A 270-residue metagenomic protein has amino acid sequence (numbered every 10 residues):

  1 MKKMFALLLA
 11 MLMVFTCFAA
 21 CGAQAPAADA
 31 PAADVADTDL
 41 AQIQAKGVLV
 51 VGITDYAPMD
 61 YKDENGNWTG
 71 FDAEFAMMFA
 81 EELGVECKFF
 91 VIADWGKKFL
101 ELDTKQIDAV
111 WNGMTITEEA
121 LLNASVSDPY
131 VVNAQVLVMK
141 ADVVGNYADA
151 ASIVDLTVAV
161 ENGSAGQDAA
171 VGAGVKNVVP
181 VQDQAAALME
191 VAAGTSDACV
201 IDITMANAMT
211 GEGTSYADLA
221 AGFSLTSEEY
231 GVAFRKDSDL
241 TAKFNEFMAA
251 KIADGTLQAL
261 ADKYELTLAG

Functional and structural regions predicted by a protein language model:
M1-K46, A269-G270: Short, low-complexity disordered leader/linker segments with a strong preference for bacterial N-terminal type II
P31-N112: Extracytoplasmic small-molecule ligand-binding "clamshell" domains of the periplasmic binding protein/Venus flytrap
A32-D34, A165-Q182, A217-S224, K243-G270: Ligand-binding clefts/hinges and TM-proximal coupling segments of bilobed small-molecule sensing domains
A73-E82, A141, N162-S164, E229-L268: Extended ligand-binding regions for polar small-molecule ligands
M77, E81, E86-S152, D218: Acidic, polar ligand-binding/catalytic clefts
F89-L100, G145, N162-A165, V179-A193 (+1 more regions): Short helix-initiation/N-cap motifs at beta->coil->alpha
M114-L122, A169-V171, A192-A193, D197-T226: A ligand-binding cleft/hinge motif common to bilobed small-molecule-binding domains
V132-M139, I203, N207-A249, T267-G270: Periplasmic-binding protein-like
